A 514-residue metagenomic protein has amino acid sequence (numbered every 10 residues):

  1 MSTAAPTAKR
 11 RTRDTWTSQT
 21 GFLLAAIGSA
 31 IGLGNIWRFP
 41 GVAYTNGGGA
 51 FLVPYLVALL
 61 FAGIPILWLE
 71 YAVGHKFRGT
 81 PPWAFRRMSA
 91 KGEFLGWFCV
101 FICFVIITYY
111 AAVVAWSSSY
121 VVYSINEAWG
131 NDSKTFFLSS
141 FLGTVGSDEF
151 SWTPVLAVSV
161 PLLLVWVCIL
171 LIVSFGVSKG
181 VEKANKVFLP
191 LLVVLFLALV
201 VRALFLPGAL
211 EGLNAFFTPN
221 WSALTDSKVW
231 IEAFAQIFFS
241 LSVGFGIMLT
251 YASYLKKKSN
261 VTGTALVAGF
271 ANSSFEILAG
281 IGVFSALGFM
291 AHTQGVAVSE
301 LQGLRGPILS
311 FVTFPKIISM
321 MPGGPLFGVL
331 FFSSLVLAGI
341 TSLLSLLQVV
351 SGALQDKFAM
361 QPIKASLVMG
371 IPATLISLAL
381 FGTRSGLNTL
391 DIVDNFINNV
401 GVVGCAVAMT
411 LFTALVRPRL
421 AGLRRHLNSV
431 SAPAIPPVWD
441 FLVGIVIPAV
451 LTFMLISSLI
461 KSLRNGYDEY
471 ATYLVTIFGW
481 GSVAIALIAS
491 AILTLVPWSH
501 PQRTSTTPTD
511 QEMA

Functional and structural regions predicted by a protein language model:
M1-W37, I66-Y71, H75-R87, F94 (+3 more regions): Membrane-interface "cap" regions at the ends of multi-pass membrane proteins
S2-W16, T20, E182, K186-I340 (+3 more regions): Membrane-embedded translocation segments of transport machinery
R10-R13, V42-N46, P81-F94, F98 (+8 more regions): Inter-helical loop and helix-membrane interface segments of multi-pass membrane transporters/permeases
T17, L24-G34, I106, A111 (+7 more regions): Hydrophobic, membrane-embedded alpha-helices of multi-pass small-molecule transporters
S18-A58, E211, I247-A252, T264-L266 (+4 more regions): Transmembrane helix-boundary motif of multi-pass solute transporters/channels
V42-N46, A72, K76, R87-A90 (+8 more regions): Membrane-water interface regions at transmembrane-helix termini and the short interhelical loops of multi-pass membrane
I66, Y110-F136, V193-F217, F289 (+5 more regions): Hydrophobic alpha-helical segments and their helix-loop junctions in multi-pass secondary transporters
F358-G370, F396-I460, R464-G479, P508-A514: C-terminal membrane-solvent junction of multi-pass transporters and transport-like membrane proteins
